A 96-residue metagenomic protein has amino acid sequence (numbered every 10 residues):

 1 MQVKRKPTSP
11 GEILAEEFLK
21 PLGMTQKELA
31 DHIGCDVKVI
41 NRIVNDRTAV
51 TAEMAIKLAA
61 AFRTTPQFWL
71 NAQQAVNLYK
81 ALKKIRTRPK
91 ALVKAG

Functional and structural regions predicted by a protein language model:
M1-M24, N71: A short, Lys/Arg-rich alpha-helix, primarily the initiator
L19, A30, A59: The alpha-helix within a helix-turn-helix
G23-R42: Short alpha-helical DNA-recognition segment
G34, N45, Q74: Residue-level detection of the helix-turn-helix DNA-binding "recognition helix"
R42, I56, N71: DNA-binding alpha-helical recognition surfaces that contact promoter or target DNA
R47-A60: Short, basic-rich loop-to-helix N-cap that marks the start of a DNA-contacting helix
T64, L70-G96: Short, charged recognition helix plus adjacent turn of helix-turn-helix-like nucleic-acid-binding domains
